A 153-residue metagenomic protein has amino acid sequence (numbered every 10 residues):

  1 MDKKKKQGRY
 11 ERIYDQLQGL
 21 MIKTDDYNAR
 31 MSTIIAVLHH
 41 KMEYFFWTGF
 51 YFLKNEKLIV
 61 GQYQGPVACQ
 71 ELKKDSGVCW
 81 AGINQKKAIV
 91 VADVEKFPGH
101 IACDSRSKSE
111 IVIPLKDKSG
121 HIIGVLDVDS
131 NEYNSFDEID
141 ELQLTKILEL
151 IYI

Functional and structural regions predicted by a protein language model:
M1-Y63, V67, K146, L150: Intrinsically disordered, low-complexity terminal regulatory regions
D2-K3, D129-I147, Y152: Regulatory loop-to-helix N-cap segments in sensory/regulatory domains that couple ligand/signal detection
R9, E71-D75, Q143: Short acidic-hydrophobic sequence patches enriched in Asp/Glu that either
F45, L53-S105: Regulatory sensory and allosteric helical modules in signal-transduction proteins and certain transcription factors
W47, V112, V125: Short hydrophobic/aromatic beta-strand element in the GNAT-like acyltransferase core that lines or flanks the acyl-donor
S109-D117: A short, aliphatic-rich beta-strand micro-motif
K116-S130: Sensory-domain boundary capping and coupling elements
